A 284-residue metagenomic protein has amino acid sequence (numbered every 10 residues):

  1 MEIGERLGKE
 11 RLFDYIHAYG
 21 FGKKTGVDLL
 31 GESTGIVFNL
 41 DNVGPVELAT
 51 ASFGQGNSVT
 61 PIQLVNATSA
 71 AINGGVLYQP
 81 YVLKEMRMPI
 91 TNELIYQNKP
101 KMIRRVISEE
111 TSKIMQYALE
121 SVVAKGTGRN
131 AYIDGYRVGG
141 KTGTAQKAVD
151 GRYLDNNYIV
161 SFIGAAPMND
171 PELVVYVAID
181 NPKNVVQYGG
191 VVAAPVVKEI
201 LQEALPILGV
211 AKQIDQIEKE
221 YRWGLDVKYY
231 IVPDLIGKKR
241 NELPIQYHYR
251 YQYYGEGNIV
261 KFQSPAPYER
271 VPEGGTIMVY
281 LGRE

Functional and structural regions predicted by a protein language model:
M1-I179: Beta-lactam-recognizing serine transpeptidase/beta-lactamase-like catalytic domain environment
G135, V177-V191, V196-E284: Ligand-recognition elements built from short beta-strands and adjacent flexible loops
